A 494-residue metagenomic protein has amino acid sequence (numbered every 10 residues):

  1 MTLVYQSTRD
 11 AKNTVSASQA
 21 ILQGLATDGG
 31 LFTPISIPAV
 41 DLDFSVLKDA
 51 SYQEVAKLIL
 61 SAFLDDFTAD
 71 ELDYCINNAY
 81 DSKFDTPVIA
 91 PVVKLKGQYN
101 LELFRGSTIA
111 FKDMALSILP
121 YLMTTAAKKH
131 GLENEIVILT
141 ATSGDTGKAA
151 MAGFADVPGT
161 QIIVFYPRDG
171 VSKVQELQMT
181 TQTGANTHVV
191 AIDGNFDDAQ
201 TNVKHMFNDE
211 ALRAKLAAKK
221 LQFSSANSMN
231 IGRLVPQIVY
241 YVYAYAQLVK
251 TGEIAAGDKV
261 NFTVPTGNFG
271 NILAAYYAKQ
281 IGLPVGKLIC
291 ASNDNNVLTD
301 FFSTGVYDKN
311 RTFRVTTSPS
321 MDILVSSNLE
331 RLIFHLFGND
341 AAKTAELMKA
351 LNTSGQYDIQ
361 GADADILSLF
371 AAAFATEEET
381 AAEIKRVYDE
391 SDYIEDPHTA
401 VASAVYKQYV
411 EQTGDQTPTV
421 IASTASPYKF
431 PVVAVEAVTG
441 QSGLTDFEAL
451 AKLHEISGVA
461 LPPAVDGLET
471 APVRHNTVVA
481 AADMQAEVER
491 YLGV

Functional and structural regions predicted by a protein language model:
M1-V494: PLP-dependent amino-acid enzyme catalytic core
